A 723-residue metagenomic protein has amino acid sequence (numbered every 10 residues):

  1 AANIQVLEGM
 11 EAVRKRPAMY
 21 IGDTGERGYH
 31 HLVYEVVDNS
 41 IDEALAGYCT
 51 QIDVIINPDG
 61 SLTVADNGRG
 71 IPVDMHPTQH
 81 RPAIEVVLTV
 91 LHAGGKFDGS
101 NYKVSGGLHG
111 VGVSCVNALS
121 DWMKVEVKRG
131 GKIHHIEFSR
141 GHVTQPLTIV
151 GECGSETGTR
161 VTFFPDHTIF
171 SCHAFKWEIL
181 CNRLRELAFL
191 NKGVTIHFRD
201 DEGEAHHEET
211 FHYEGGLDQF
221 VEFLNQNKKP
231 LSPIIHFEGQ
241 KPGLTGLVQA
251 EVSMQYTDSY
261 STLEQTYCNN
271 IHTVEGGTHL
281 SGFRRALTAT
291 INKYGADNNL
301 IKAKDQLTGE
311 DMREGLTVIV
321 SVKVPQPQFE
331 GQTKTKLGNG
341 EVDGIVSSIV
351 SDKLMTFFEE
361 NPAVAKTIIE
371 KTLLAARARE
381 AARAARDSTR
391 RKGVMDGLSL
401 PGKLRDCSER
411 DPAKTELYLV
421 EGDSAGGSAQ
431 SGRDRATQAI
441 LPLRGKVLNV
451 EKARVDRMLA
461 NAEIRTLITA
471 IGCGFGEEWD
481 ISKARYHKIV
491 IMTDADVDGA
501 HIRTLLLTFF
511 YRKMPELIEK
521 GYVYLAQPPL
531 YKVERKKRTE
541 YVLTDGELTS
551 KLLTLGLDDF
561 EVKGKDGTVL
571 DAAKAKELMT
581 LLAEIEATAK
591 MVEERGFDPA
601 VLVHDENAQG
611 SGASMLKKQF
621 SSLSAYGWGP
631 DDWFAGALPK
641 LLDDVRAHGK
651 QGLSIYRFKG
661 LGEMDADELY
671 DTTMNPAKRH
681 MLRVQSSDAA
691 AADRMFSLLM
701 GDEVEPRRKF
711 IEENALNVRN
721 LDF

Functional and structural regions predicted by a protein language model:
A1-F723: Conserved phosphate-chemistry cores used by DNA topoisomerases
